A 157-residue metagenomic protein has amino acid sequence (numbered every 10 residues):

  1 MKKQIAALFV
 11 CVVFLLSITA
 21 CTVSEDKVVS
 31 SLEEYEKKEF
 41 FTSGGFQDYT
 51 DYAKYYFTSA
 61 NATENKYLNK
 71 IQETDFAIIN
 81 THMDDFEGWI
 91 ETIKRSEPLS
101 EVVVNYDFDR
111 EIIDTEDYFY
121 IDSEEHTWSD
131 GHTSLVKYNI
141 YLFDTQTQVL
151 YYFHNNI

Functional and structural regions predicted by a protein language model:
M1-Q4, F40, E116-Y120: Generic preference for hydrophobic/aromatic residues in regular secondary structure cores
M1-T19: Sec-dependent bacterial lipoprotein signal peptides
K3, E34, G88-E91: Polar/charged alpha-helical tracts
K3-I5, Y55, V102: Intrinsic disorder/low-complexity segments enriched in polar/small residues
F14, E36, N139-F143: Short low-polarity hydrophobic stretches
T19-F86: N-terminal export/targeting and maturation segments
F86-I157: Extracytoplasmic electrostatic interaction patches
